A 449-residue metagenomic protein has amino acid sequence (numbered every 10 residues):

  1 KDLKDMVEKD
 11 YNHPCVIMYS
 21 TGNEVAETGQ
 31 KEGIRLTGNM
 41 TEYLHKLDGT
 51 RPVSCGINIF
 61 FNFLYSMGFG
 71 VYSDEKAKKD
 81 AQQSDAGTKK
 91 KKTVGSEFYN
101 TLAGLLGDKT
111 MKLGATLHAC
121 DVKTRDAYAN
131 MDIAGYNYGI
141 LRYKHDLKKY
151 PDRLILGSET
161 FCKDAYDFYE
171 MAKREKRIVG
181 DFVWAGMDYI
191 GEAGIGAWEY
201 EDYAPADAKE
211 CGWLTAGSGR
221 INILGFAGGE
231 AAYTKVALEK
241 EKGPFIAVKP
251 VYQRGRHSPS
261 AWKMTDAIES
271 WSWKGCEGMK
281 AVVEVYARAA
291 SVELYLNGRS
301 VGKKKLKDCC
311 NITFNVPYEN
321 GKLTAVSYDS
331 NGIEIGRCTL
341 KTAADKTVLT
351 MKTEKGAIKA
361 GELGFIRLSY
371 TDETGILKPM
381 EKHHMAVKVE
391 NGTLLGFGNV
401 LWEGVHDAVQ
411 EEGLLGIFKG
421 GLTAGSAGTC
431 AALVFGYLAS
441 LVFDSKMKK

Functional and structural regions predicted by a protein language model:
K1-D48, P52-F60: Substrate-binding cleft of carbohydrate-active enzyme catalytic domains
Y19, E42-K46, V53-G361, E373-L377: Substrate-binding clefts and catalytic carboxylate motifs of secreted carbohydrate-active enzymes
D181, V285, L294, A325 (+7 more regions): Hydrophobic, well-ordered secondary-structure elements that form the walls of internal hydrophobic environments
S291-R299, K382-L395: Extended low-complexity, serine/threonine- and proline-enriched intrinsically disordered segments
T313-Y318, A408-K448: Short, hydrophobic beta-strand segments
P317, T371, G375-K378, M385 (+4 more regions): Low-complexity, Gly/Pro
N320-S330, R367, A424, K448-K449: Short, aromatic- and glycine-rich surface loops/edge beta-strands on solvent-exposed regions
K346-T350, K388-V409: Short aromatic-acidic-glycine turn motif
